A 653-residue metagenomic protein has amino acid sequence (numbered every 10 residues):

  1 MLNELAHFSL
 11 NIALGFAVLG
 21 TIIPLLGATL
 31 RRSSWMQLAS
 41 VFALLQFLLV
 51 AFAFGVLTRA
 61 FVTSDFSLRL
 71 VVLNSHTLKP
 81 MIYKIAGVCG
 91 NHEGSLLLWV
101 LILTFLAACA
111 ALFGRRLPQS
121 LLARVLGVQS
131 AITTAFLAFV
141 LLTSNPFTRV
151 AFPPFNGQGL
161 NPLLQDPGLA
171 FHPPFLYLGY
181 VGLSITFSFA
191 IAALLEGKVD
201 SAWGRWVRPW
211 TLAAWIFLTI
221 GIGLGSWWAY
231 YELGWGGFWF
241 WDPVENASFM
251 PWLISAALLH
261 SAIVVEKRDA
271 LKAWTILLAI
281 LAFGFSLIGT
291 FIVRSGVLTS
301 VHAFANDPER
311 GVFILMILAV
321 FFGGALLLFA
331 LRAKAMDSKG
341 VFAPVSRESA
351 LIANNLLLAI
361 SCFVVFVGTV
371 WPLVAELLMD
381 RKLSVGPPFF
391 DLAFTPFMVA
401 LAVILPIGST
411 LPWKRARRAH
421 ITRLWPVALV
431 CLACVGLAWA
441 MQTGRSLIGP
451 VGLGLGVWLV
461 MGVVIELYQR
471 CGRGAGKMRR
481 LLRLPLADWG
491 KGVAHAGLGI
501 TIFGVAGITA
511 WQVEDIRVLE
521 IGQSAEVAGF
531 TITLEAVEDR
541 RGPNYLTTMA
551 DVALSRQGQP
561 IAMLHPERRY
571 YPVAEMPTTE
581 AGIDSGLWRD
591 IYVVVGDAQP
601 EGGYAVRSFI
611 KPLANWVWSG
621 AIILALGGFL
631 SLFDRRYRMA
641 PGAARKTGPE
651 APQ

Functional and structural regions predicted by a protein language model:
M1-S33, L45, F52, F66 (+6 more regions): Contiguous transmembrane helix-bundle modules in multi-pass membrane proteins
M1-S9, S33-M36, R59-E93, N145-P173 (+10 more regions): Membrane-interface interhelical loops and short amphipathic "cap" helices that link adjacent transmembrane segments
N11-I22, R32, V88, S95-S226: A conserved hydrophobic secondary-structure block that centers on an alpha-helix together with its immediately flanking
I22-A39, F66-L70, L103-L126, V150 (+6 more regions): Membrane-interfacial helix termini and the short, flexible loops that connect transmembrane helices in multi-pass
A39-L48, V128-A131, A202-L224, D269-S286 (+2 more regions): Interfacial and helix-entry/exit segments of alpha-helical transmembrane bundles in multi-pass inner-membrane proteins
V50-L73, T77-K79, A86-A111, F139-R149 (+4 more regions): Transmembrane-helix bundle segments that line or gate the permeation/cavity pathway in multi-pass membrane proteins
I516-R607: Soluble non-transmembrane domains of integral membrane proteins
